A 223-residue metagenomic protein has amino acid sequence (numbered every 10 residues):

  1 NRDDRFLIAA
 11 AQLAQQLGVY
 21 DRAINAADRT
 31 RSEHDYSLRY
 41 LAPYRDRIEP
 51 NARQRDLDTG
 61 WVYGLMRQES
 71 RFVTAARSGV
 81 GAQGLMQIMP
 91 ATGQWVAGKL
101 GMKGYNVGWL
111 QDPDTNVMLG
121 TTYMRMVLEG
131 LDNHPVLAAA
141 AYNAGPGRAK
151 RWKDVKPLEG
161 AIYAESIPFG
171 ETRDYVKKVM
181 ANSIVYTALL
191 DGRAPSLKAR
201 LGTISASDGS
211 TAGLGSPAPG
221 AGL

Functional and structural regions predicted by a protein language model:
N1-L223: Catalytic glycan-binding domains that act on GlcNAc-containing polysaccharides
